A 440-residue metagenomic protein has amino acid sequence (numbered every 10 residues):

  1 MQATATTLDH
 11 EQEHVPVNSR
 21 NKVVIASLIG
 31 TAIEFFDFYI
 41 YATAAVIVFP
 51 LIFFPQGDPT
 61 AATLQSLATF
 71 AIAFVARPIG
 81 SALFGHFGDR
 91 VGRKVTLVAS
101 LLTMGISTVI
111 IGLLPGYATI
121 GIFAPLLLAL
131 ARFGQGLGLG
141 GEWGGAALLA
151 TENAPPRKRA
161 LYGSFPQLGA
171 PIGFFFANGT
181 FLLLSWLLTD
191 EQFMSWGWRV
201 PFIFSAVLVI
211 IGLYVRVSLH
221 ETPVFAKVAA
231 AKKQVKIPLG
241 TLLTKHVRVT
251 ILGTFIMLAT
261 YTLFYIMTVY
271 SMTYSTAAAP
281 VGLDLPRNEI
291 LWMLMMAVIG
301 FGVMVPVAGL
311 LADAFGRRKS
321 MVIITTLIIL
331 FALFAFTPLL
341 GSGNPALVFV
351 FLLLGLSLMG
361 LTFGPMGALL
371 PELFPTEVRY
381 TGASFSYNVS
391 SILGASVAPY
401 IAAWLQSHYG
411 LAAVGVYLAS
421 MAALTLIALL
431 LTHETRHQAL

Functional and structural regions predicted by a protein language model:
A42-T43, H246-F301, G394-A398: Extracytoplasmic gate region of multi-pass secondary transporters
A45-R77: Extracellular/periplasmic helix-loop-helix junction of adjacent transmembrane segments in MFS-like secondary
L67-H86, G105-S107, M295-A308: Central cavity-lining transmembrane alpha-helices of secondary-active solute carriers, predominantly the Major
R90-L102, A314-T326: Cytoplasmic membrane-interface "Motif A"-like loop-to-helix N-cap segments of 12-TM Major Facilitator Superfamily
L102-I120, T326-S342: C-terminal ends and interior cores of transmembrane alpha-helices in multi-pass membrane transporters/permeases
L161-S185, Y387-A398: Glycine-rich segments within core transmembrane alpha-helices of 12-TM secondary carriers
G212-L219, A419-L440: Multi-pass alpha-helical transporter architecture, strongest for 12-TM Major Facilitator/SLC carriers used
R318-P365: C-terminal transmembrane helical hairpin of 12-TM major facilitator-type secondary transporters
